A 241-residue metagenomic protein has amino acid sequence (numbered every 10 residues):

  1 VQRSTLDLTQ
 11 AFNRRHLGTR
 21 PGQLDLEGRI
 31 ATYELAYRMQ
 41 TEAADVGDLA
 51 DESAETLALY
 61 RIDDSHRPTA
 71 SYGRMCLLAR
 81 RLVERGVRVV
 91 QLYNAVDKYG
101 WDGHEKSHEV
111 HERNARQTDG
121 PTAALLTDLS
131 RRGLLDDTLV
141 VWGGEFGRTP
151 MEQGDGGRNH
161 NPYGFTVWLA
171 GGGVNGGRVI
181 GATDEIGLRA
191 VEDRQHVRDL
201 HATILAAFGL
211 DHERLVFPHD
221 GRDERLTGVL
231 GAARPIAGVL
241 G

Functional and structural regions predicted by a protein language model:
V1-G241: Ligand-binding pockets and gating/stacking loops
